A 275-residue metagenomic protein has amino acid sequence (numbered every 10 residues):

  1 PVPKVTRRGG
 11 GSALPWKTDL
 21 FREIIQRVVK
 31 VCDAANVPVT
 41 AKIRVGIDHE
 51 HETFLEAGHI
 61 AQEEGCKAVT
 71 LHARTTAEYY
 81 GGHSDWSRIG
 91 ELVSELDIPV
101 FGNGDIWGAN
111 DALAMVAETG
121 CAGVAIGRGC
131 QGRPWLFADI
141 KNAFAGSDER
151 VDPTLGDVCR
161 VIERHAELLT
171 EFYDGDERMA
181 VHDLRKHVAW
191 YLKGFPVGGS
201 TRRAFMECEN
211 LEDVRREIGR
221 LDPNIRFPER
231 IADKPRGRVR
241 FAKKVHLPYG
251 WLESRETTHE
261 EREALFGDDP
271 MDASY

Functional and structural regions predicted by a protein language model:
P1, K42-D48, H72-T76, D105-W107 (+1 more regions): Active-site beta-loop-alpha junctions enriched in small/polar residues
P1-G11, V28-V45: N-terminal small/glycine-rich loop or linker at the start of catalytic domains across soluble metabolic enzymes
P1-W16, L71-Y80: Glycine-rich, proline-tolerant flexible connector loops at the mouths of alpha/beta enzymes
G10, A41-I43, A73-T75, D97-I98 (+1 more regions): A short, structure-level motif marking secondary-structure boundaries and short turns
D19, E23-Q26, K30-P38, E50-A68 (+4 more regions): Alpha/beta catalytic cores of nucleotide-metabolism and tRNA/nucleoside-modifying enzymes
